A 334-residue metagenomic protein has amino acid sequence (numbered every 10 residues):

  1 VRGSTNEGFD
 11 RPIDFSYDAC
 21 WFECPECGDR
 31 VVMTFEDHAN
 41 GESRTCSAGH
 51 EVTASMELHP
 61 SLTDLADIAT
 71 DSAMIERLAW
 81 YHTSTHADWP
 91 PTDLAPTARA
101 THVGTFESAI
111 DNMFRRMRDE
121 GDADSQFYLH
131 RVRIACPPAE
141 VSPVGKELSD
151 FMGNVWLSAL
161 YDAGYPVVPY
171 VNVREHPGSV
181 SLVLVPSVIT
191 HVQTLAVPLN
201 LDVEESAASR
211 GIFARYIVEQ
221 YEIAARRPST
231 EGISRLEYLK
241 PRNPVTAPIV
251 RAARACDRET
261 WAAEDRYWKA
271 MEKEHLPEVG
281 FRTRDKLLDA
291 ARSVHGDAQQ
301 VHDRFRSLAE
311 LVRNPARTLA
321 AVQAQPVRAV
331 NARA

Functional and structural regions predicted by a protein language model:
R2-I13, C24-V32: Short Cys/His-rich Zn2+-coordinating modules
T5, D18, V31, A196-V197 (+1 more regions): Sequence-level detector for compositionally biased, low-complexity segments
G8-Y17, E36-H38, R44, Y216-I223 (+2 more regions): Intrinsically disordered, low-complexity acidic regions enriched in Pro/Ser/Thr
D18, P25-C27, T34-A100, E120 (+1 more regions): ADP-ribose/NAD+-binding catalytic cleft of ART/PARP-like enzymes
F22, R44-C46, V168-V173: Short acidic-hydrophobic surface loop/beta-edge motif
R30, A100, L129-R131: Well-ordered beta-strand positions in beta-sheet-rich domains
D67-D93, S125-A334: Active-site and NAD+-binding cores of ADP-ribose-processing enzymes
A95-D119: Extended catalytic/binding region for NAD+/ADP-ribose chemistry, centered on the ART fold
